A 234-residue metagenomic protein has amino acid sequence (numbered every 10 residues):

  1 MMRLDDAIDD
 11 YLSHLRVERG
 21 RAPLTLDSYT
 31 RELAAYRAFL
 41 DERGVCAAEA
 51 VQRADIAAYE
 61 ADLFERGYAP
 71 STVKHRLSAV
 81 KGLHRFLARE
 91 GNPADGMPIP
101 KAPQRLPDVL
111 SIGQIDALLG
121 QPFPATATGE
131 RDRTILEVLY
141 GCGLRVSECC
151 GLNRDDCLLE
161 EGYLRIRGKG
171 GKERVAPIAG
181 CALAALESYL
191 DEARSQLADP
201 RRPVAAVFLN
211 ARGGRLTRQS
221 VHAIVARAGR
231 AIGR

Functional and structural regions predicted by a protein language model:
M1-R234: Conserved catalytic core of the tyrosine transesterase superfamily
